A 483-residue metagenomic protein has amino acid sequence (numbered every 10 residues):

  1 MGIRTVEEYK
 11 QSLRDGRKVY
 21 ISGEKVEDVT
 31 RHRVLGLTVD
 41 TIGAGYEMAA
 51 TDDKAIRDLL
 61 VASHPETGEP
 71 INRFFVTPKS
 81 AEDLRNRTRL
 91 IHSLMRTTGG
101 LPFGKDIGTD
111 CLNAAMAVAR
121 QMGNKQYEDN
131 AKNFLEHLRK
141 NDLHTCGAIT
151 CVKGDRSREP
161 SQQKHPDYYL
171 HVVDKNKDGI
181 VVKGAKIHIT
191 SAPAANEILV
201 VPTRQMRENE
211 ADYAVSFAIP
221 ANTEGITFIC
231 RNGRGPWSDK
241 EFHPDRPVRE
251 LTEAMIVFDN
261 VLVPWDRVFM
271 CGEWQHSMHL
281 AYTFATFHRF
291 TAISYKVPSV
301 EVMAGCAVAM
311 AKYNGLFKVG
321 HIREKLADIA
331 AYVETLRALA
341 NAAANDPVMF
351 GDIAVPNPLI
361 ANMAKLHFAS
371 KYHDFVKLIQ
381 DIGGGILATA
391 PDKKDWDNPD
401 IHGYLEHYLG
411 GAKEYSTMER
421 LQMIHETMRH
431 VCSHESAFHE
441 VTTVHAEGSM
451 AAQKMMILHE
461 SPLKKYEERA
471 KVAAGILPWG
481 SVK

Functional and structural regions predicted by a protein language model:
M1-Y46: N-terminal-proximal low-complexity accessory segments that begin disordered and transition into the first
G36, D40, E136-R139, V181 (+5 more regions): Generic structural signal for well-ordered, non-transmembrane alpha-helical segments in soluble/cytosolic regions
G43-Y46, A311, V333, R337-A340 (+2 more regions): A structural signal for well-ordered alpha-helices, especially hydrophobic packing surfaces of coiled-coils
E47-T145, E197: Internal helix-loop-helix
G147, V152-Y295, L458-K483: FAD-binding core of flavoproteins
T291-M349: Extended amphipathic alpha-helical segments enriched in small hydrophobics
D346-A364: Short secondary-structure subsegments characteristic of cysteine-rich extracellular domains
L359, M363-K483: Alpha-helix capping/hinge segments and adjacent helical runs
